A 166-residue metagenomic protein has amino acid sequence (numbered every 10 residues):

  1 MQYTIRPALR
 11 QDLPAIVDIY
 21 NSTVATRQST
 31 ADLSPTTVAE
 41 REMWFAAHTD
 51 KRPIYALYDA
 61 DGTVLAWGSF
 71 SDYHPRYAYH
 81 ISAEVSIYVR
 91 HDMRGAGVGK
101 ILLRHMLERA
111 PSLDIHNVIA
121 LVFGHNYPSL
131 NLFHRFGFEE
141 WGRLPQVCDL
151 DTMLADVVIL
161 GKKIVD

Functional and structural regions predicted by a protein language model:
T4-I16: A short beta-loop-alpha structural element at the N-terminal edge of CoA-dependent acyl/N-acetyltransferase catalytic
D12, G97, N126: Conserved G/P- and acidic residue-centered "switch" motifs that form tight phosphate/ATP-binding loops in soluble
V17-W44: Conserved GNAT-fold acetyl-CoA-binding loop/helix
S34-D92, L103-R104, R109, K163-V165: Acetyl-CoA-dependent GNAT
T63-W67, P128, L154: Glycine-rich acetyl-CoA-binding "A-motif" of GNAT/NAT acetyltransferases
G95-E108, N131-R135: Conserved acetyl-CoA-binding loop-helix of GNAT-fold acetyltransferases
A110-V122: Conserved GNAT acetyl-CoA-binding A-motif
I119-V122, H134, E139-D156: Conserved catalytic-core motifs of GNAT/GCN5-like acyltransferases
